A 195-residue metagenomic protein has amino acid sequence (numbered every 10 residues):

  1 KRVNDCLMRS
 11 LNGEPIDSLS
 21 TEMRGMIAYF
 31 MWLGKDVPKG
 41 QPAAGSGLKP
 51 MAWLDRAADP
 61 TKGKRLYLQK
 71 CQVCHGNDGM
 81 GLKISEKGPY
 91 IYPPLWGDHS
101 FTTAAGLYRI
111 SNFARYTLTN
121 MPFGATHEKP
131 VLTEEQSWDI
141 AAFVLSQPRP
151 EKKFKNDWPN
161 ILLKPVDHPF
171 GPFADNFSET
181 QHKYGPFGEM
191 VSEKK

Functional and structural regions predicted by a protein language model:
K1-I16, M26, Y90-E151: Extracytoplasmic electron-transfer domains, predominantly the class I c-type cytochrome c fold
K1-N4, M8-G25, M31-K35, R149-K195: N-terminal export/targeting leaders of redox proteins
T21-M31, G45-P60, Q136-A142, I161-G171: Amphipathic alpha-helical surface "interface" segments used for docking/oligomerization or membrane association within
M26, G63-G79, L95, I140-V144: The canonical Cys-X-X-Cys-His
G34-L68, G81-K83: Electrostatic cytochrome c docking/interface patches
K39, G76, M80, F123: Conserved helix-loop functional segments at active or binding sites
D78-G79, K83, H99: Short, well-ordered turn and helix-capping elements at secondary-structure junctions
I84-P89: Short cysteine/histidine-rich zinc-coordinating motifs and their immediately flanking basic loops
